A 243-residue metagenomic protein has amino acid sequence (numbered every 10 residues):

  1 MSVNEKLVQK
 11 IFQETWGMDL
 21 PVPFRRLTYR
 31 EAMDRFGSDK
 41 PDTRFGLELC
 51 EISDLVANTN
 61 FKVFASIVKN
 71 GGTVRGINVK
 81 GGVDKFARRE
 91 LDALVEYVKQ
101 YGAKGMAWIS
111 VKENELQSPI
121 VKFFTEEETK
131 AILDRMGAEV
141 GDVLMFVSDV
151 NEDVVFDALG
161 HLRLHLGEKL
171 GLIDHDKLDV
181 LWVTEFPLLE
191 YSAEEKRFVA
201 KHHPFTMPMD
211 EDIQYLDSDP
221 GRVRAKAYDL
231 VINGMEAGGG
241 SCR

Functional and structural regions predicted by a protein language model:
M1-R243: Class II aminoacyl-tRNA synthetase catalytic cores and aaRS-like
